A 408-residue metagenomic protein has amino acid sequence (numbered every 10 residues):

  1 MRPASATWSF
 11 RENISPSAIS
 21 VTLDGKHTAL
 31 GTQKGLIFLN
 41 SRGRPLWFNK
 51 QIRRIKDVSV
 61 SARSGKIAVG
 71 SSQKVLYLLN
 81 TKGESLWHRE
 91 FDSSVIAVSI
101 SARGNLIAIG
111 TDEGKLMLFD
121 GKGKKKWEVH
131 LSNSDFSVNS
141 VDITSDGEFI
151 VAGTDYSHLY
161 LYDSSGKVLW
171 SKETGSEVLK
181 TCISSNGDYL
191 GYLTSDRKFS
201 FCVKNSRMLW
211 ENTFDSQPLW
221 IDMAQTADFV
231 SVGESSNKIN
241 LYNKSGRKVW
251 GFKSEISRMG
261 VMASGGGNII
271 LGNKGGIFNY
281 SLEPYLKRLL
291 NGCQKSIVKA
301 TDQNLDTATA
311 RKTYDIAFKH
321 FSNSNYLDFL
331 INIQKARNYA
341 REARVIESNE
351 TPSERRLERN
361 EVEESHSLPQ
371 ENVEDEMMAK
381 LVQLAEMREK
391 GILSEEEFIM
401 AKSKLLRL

Functional and structural regions predicted by a protein language model:
S5-R11, R44-N49, E84-R89, K124-L131 (+3 more regions): A short beta-strand motif characteristic of beta-propeller blades
I19-V21, V58, V98, V141 (+3 more regions): Hydrophobic core register within WD40 beta-propeller blades
L23-G25, A62-S64, A102-R103, S145-D146 (+3 more regions): Residue-level detector of Asp-centered blade-edge/turn motifs that repeat once per structural unit in beta-propeller
K34-L36, Q73-L76, E113-K115, Y156-H158 (+3 more regions): Loop/turn residues immediately N-terminal
N40-G43, N80-E84, D120-K124, D163-K167 (+3 more regions): Short loop/turn segments that connect beta-strands within beta-propeller blades
F252-Y285: Blade-level signature of beta-propeller repeat domains, shared across WD40, Kelch, NHL, RCC1 and BNR/Asp-box propellers
E283-H320, I346-E350: Amphipathic, heptad-repeat alpha-helical segments
